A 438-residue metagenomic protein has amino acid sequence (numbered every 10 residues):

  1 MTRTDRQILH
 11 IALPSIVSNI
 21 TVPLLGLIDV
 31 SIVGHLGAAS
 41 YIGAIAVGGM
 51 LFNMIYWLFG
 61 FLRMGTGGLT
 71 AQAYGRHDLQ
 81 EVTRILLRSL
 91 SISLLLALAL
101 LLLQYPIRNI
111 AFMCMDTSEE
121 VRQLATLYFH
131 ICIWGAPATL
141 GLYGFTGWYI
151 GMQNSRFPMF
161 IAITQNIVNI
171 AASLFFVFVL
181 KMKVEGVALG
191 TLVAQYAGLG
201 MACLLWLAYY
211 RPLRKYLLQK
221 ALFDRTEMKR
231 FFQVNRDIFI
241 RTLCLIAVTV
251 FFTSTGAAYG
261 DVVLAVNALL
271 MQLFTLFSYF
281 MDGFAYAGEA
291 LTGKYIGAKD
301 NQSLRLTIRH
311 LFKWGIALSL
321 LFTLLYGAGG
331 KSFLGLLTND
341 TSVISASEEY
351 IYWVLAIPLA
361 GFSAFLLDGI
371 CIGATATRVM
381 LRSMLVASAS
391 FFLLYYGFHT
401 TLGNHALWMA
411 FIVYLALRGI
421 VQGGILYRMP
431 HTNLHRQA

Functional and structural regions predicted by a protein language model:
M1-A12, T70-P137, V168, V177-F239 (+2 more regions): Short alpha-helical transmembrane segments in multi-pass integral membrane proteins
R3-L36, M50-G65, L69, L94-L101 (+4 more regions): N-terminal transmembrane alpha-helices
H10-D29, I131, L142, T164-Q165 (+5 more regions): Transmembrane helical elements of multi-pass membrane transporters/channels
N19-P23, W57, A97, L101 (+10 more regions): Residue-level hotspots within the lipid-embedded alpha helices of multi-pass solute transporters
L24-G43, F112-E119, F175-M182, L243-L276 (+2 more regions): Helix-terminus/linker motif at the lipid-water interface of multi-pass membrane proteins
L27-S31, G144-W148, I170-F175, C203 (+5 more regions): Alpha-helical transmembrane segments of multipass membrane proteins
H35-A38, Q72, G151, L180 (+3 more regions): Membrane-helix boundary and inter-helical linker elements of multi-pass secondary transporters
I42-L102, T139-F157, V266-L324, A328 (+2 more regions): Small-residue-rich hydrophobic transmembrane alpha-helices
